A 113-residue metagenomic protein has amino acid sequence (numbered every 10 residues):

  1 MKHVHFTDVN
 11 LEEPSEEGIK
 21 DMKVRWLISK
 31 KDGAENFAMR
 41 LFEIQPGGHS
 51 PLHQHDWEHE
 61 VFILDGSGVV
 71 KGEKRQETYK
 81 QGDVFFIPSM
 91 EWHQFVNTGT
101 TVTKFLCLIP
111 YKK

Functional and structural regions predicted by a protein language model:
M1-N36: A short, N-terminal "cap"/entry segment at the start of jelly-roll beta-barrel domains of the cupin/DSBH fold
R25, R40-H55, S89: Conserved short histidine dyad/triad with adjacent acidic residue
L41, F86, T101-K113: A short hydrophobic beta-strand segment most commonly corresponding to one strand of the jelly-roll/cupin
G48, D56-W57, R75, E91-W92 (+1 more regions): A generic "binding-loop/recognition-motif" signal
P51-L52, V70-K71, I87, H93-T100: Short beta-strand His + acidic residue motifs that chelate non-heme Fe in jelly-roll/DSBH and cupin folds
W57-H59, I63-G68: Glycine- and acidic-residue-biased ligand/ion/polar-headgroup-sensing regions
K74-S89: Short acidic-glycine-tyrosine-enriched beta hairpin
